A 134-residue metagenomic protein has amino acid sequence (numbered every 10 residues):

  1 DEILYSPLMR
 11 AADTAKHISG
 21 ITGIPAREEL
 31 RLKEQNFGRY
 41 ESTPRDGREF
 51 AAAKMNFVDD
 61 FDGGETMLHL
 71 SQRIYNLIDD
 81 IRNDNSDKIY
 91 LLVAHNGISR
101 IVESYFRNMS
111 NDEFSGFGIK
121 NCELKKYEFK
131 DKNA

Functional and structural regions predicted by a protein language model:
D1-A11, G63-Y75: Loop-to-helix element that buttresses phosphate recognition and phosphoryl-transfer chemistry
D1-F50: Phosphate-coordination/substrate-recognition cap region in phosphate-metabolizing enzymes
S19-T22, F106, S110: Active-site catalytic pocket residues across diverse enzymes, especially alpha/beta-hydrolases
S42-P44, D87, G116: A glycine-biased structural micro-motif
F50-H69: Short glycine/proline- and acidic residue-enriched helix-loop micro-motifs that form flexible lids or anion-recognition
Y75-N83, E103: Generic structural signal for well-ordered alpha-helical scaffold segments
S86-N96: Generic beta-sheet signal
M109-N133: Domain-level recognition of soluble alpha/beta enzyme cores, biased toward histidine phosphatases/phosphomutases
